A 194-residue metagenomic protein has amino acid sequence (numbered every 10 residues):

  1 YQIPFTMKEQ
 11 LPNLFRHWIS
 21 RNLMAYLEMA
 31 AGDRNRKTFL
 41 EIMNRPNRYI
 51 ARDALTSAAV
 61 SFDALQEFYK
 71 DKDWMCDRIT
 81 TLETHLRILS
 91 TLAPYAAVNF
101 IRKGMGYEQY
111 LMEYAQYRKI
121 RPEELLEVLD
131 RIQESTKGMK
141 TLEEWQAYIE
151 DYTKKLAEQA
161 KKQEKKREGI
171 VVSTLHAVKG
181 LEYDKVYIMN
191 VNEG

Functional and structural regions predicted by a protein language model:
Y1-D33, I120, I170, V178-Y183: Conserved motor-region signature of P-loop NTPase helicases/translocases
Y1-F15, I42-R45, T56, K70 (+1 more regions): Gly/lys/ser-thr-rich phosphate-binding loops in alpha/beta enzymes that coordinate phosphoanhydride or phosphate groups
Q2-I3, F62, G106: Glycine-centered loop/turn motif at secondary-structure junctions
R16-I19, N35-T38, A54, L125-V128 (+1 more regions): Helical mechanochemical/support elements of P-loop NTPase systems and associated helical scaffolds
K37-D63: Helix-hairpin-helix
L55, V60-M75, E83-T84: Charge-patterned, long linear interaction tracts outside catalytic cores
D71-K185, E193: Accessory C-terminal helicase-associated subdomains
